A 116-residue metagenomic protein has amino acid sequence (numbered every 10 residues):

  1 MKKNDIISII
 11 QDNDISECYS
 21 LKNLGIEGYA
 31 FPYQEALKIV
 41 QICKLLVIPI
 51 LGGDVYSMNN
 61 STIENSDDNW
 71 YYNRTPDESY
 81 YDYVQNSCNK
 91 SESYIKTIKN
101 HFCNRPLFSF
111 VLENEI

Functional and structural regions predicted by a protein language model:
M1, F31-Q34, E78, N86: Short coil/turn linker and secondary-structure boundary residues
M1-A30: Long, contiguous N-terminal structural blocks used for assembly/anchoring
L24, L37-Q41, L51: RAMP-family (Cas7-like) RNA-binding scaffold and associated basic/acidic loop-rich RNA-contact surfaces
A30-I39, L45-L46: Structured alpha/beta or helical-core interaction and ligand-binding surfaces enriched in interleaved
C43-P49, N100-C103: Short secondary-structure junctions
V47-N89, S93-I95: Acidic, low-complexity, intrinsically disordered interaction modules
Y81-I116: Amphipathic alpha-helical binding modules
